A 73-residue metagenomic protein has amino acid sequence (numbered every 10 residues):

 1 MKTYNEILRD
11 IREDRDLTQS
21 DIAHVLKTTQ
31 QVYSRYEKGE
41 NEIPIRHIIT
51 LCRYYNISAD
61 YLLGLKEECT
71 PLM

Functional and structural regions predicted by a protein language model:
M1-D14: A short, Lys/Arg-rich alpha-helix, primarily the initiator
I7, T18, P44-H47, S58: Residues that mark the N-terminal boundary/hinge immediately upstream of a DNA-recognition element
R12, E37, D60: Acidic active-site catalytic centers that drive phospho-/nucleotidyl reactions and related ester hydrolyses
D16-R35, T50: Short alpha-helical DNA-recognition segment
K27, H47-Y61: DNA major-groove recognition helix of helix-turn-helix/homeodomain DNA-binding modules
E37, Y55, K66: DNA major-groove recognition helix of helix-turn-helix
L63-M73: Short, charged recognition helix plus adjacent turn of helix-turn-helix-like nucleic-acid-binding domains
